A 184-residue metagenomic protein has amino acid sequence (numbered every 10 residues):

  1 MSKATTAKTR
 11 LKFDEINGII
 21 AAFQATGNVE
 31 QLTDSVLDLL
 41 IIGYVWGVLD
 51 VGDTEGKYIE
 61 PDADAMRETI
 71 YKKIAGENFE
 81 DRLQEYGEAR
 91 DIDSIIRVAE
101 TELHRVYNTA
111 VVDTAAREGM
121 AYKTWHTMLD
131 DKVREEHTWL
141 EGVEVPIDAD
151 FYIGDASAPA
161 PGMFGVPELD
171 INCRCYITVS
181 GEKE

Functional and structural regions predicted by a protein language model:
M1-D170, T178-E184: Domain-core detector
